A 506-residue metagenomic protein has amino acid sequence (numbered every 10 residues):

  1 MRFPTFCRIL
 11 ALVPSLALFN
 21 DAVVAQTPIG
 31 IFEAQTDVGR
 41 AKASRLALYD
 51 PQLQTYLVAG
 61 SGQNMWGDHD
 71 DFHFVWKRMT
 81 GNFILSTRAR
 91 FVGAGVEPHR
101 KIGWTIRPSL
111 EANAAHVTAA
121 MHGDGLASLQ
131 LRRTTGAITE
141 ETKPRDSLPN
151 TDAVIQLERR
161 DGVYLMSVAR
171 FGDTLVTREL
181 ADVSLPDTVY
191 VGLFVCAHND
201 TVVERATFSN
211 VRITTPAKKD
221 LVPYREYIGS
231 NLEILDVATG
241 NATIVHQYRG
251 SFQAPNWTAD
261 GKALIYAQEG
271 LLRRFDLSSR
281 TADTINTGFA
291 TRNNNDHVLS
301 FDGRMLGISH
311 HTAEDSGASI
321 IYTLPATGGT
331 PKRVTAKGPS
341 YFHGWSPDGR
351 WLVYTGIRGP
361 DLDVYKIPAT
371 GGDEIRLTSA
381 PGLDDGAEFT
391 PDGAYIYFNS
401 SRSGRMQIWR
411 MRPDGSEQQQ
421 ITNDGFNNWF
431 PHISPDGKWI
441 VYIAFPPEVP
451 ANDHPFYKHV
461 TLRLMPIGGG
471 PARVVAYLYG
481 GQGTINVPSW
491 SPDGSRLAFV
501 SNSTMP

Functional and structural regions predicted by a protein language model:
M1-R8: Positively charged n-region of N-terminal signal peptides that target proteins for export
P4, G95-V96, L165, M305 (+1 more regions): Short amphipathic alpha-helical segments with coiled-coil-like heptad repeat character
C7, Q54, V460-L462: Short beta-strand/loop turn elements enriched in aromatics
R8-D21: Bacterial N-terminal signal peptides
D21-V24, G62-H99, G270-F275, S316-T323 (+3 more regions): Short, charged N-terminal helix-start/capping segments
Q26-L221: Extracellular glycan-recognition regions
A217-P506: Sequence signature of WD/YWTD-type beta-propeller architectures
